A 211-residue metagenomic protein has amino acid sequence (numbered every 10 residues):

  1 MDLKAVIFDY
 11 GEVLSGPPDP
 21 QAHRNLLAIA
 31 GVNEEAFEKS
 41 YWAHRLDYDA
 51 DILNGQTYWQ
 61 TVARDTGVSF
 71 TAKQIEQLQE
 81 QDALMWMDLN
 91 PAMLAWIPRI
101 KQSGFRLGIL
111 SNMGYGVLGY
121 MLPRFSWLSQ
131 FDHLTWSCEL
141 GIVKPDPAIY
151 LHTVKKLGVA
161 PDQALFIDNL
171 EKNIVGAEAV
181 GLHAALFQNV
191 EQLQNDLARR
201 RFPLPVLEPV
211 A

Functional and structural regions predicted by a protein language model:
M1-K4, F8, L110, G114-A211: Asp-based, Mg2+/Mn2+-dependent phosphohydrolase catalytic module
D2-A95, Q102, G114-V117: N-terminal helical cap/lid subdomain that shapes the substrate entry/recognition surface in HAD-like hydrolases
P98-K101, V154: A structural alpha-helix within SAM-dependent methyltransferase catalytic domains
Q102-G104, G181: Glycine-centered short loops/turns at secondary-structure junctions
R106-G108: Structured, non-catalytic alpha/beta "coupling" segments that mediate domain-domain communication and provide generic
